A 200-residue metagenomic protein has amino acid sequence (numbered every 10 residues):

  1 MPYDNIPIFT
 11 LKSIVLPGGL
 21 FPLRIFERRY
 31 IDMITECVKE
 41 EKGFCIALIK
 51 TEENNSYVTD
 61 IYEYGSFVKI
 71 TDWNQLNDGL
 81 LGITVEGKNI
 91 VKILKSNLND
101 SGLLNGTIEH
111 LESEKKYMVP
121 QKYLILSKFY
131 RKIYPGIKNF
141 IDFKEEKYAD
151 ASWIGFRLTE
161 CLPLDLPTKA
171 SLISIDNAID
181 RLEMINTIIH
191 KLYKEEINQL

Functional and structural regions predicted by a protein language model:
M1-L200: N-terminal low-complexity, acidic/polar interaction/targeting segments
